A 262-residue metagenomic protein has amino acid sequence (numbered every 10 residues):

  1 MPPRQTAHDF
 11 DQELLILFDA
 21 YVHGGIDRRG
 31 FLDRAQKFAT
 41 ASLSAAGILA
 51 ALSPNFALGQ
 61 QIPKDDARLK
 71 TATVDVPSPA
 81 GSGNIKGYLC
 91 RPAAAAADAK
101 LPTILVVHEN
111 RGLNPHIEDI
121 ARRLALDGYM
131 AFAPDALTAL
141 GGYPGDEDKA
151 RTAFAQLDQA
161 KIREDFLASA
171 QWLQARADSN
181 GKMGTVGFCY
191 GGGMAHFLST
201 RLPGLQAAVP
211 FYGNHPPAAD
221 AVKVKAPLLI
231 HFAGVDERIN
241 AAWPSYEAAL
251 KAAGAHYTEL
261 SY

Functional and structural regions predicted by a protein language model:
M1-G30: N-terminal secretory signal peptides
D19, R28-P54: N-terminal export signals
Q60-A99: N-terminal cap/lid segment of alpha/beta-hydrolase-fold proteins
A99-E109: Short beta-strand element of the alpha/beta-hydrolase
H116, T152-R176: Alpha/beta-hydrolase active-site loop
L137-A160: Cap/lid segment of the alpha/beta-hydrolase catalytic domain
L167-K225: Primarily recognizes the serine-hydrolase "nucleophile elbow" in alpha/beta-hydrolase and SGNH/GDSL folds
I230-F232: Short beta-strand/loop motif that positions the catalytic acidic residue of the alpha/beta-hydrolase fold
